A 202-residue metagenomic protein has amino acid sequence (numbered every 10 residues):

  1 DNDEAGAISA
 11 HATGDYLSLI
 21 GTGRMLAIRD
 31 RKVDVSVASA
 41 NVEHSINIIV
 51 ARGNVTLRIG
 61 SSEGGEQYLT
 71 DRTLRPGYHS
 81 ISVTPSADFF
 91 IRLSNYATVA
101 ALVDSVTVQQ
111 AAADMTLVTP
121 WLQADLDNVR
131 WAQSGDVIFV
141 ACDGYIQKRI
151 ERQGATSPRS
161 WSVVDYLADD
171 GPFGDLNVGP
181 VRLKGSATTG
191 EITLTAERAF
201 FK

Functional and structural regions predicted by a protein language model:
D1-A112: Extracellular and organelle-lumenal recognition/adhesion modules and their flexible linkers in secreted
D3-T22, S39, A112-T116, R152 (+1 more regions): Autoprocessing Asn-cyclization modules and mimics
Y68, A113-Q123: A broadly used, surface-exposed interaction patch
I81-A87, S94-Y96, A132-S134, Y166-R182: Short, surface-exposed secondary-structure junctions/capping segments
T119-S134: Structural signature of eukaryotic scaffold interfaces centered on beta-propeller domains
D136-A141: Short beta-strand elements that form the blades of beta-propeller/WD-repeat-like and other beta-sheet-rich scaffold
I146-E151: Structural motif
S157: Long, basic N-terminal domains or extensions that often function in RNA/ssDNA interaction or organelle/cellular
